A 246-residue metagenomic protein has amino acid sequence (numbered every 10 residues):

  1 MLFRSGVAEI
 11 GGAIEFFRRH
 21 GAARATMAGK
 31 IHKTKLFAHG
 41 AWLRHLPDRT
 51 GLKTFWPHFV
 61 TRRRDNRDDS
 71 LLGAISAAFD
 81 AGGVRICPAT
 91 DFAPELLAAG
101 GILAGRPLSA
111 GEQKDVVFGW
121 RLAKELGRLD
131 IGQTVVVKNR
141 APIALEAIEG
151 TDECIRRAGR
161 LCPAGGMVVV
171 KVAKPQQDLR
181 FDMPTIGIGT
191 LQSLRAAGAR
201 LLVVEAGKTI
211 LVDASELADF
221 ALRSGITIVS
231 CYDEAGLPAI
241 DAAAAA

Functional and structural regions predicted by a protein language model:
M1-L2: Short, small-residue-biased leader/transition segments that mark boundaries at the very start of proteins
G6-V7: Metallocofactor- and cofactor-centric catalytic cores in central/energy metabolism, strongly enriched
I10-D91: N-terminal glycine-rich phosphate/adenylate-binding segment common to multiple enzyme folds
A25-G29, I86-D91, V136-V137, V170-K171 (+2 more regions): General beta-strand structural signal in soluble alpha/beta enzymes
K30-K33, D91-F92, I148, V172-K174 (+3 more regions): Short, ordered loop/turn segments at secondary-structure junctions
D65-D69, G82-L191: Conserved mixed alpha/beta catalytic, RNA-binding, or beta-rich assembly cores of soluble enzyme, regulatory
A77, G82-V84, D91-L103, I228-A246: Catalytic domains of riboflavin
Q192-G236, A245-A246: C-terminal binding/interaction regions
